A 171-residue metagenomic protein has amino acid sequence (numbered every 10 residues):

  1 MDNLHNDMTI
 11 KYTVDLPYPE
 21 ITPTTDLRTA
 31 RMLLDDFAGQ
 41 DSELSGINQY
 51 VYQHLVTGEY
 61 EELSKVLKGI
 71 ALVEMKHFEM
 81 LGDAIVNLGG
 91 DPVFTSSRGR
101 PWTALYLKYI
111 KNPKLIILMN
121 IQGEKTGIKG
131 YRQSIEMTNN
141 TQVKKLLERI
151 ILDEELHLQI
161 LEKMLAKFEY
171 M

Functional and structural regions predicted by a protein language model:
D2-M171: Non-heme di-metal
